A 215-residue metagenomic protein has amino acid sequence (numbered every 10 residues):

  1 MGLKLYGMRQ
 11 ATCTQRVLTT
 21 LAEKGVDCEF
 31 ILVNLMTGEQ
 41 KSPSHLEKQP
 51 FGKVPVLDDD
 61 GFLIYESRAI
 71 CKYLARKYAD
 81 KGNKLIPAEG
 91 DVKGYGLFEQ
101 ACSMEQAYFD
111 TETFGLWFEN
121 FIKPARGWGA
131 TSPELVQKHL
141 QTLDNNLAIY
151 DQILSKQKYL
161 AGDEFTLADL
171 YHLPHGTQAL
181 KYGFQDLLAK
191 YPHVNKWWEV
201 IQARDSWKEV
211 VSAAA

Functional and structural regions predicted by a protein language model:
M1-Q137, Q141: GST-like domain detector, emphasizing the conserved glutathione-binding G-site in the N-terminal thioredoxin-like
F30, D163, L188, V210-V211: A generic structural-conservation signal
N34, P192, A214-A215: Residue-level "edge-of-site" marker
A69, H193, S206: Residue-level recognition of oxygen-bearing side chains
K93, A101-A203: GST-like fold's C-terminal all-alpha helical module
S206-A215: C-terminal helix/juxtamembrane-tail motif
